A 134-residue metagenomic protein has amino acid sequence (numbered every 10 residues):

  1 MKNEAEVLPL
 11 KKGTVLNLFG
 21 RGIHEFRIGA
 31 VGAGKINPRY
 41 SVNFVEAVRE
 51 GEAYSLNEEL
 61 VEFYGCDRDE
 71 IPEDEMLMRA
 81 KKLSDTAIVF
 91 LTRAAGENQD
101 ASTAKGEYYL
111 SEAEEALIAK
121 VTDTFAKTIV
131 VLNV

Functional and structural regions predicted by a protein language model:
M1-V134: C-terminal non-catalytic regions of proteins with extracellular/luminal or membrane-system context
